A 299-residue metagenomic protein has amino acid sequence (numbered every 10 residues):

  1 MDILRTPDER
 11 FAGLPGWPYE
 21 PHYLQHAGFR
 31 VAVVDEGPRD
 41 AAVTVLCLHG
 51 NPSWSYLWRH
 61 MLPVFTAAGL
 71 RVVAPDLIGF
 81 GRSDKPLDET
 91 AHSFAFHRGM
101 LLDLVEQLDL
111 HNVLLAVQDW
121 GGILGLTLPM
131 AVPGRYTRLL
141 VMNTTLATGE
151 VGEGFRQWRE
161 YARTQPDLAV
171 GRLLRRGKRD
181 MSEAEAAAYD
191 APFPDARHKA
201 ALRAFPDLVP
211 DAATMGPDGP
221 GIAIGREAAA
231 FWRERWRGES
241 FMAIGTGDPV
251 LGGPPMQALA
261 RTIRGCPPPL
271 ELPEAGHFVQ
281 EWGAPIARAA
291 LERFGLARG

Functional and structural regions predicted by a protein language model:
L14-G16, V34, A67, A74-V117 (+1 more regions): Active-site loop/oxyanion-hole signature of alpha/beta-hydrolase fold enzymes
L24, H198-T262, E271: Conserved serine/cysteine hydrolase catalytic core
A27-E36: A short loop-to-beta-strand scaffold at the N-terminal edge of the catalytic core in hydrolase folds
D35-R82, V279: Conserved HGGG/HGGXW glycine-rich cap/lid loop of the alpha/beta-hydrolase fold
L46-G50, Q118, I244: The conserved beta1-alpha1 loop
H111-E150: Conserved hydrolase catalytic core segment
T148-F205, V209: Helix-rich cap/lid subdomain of alpha/beta-hydrolase
G265-G299: Catalytic active-site module of serine/aspartate enzymes centered on a nucleophile-bearing elbow/loop
